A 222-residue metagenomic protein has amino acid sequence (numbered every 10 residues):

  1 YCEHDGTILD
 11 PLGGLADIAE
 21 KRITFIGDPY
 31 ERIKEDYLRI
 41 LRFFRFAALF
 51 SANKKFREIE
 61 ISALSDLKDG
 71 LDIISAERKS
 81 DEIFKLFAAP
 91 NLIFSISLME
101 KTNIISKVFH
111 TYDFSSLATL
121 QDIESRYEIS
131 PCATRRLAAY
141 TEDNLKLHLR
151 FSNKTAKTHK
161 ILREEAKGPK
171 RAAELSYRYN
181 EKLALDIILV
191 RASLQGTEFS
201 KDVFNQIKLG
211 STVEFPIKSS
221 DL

Functional and structural regions predicted by a protein language model:
Y1-I59: Acidic, glycine- and histidine-enriched catalytic cores of nucleic acid- and nucleotide-handling enzymes, centered on
G6-F25, I188-L222: Charged substrate- and nucleic-acid-binding regions of tRNA-handling and nucleotidyl-transfer enzymes, centered on
I18, S65-D66, I161-A166: Flexible glycine-rich active-site/ligand-binding loops centered on an Asp-His dyad
R22-I26, A47-S51, K68, F87-P90 (+1 more regions): Short, well-ordered alpha-helical segments in soluble proteins
R39, R78, I129-P131, E214-I217: Alpha-helix N-cap/N′ positions at the starts of helices
F44-A47, S65, F84, L145-R150 (+1 more regions): Amphipathic alpha-helical segments within well-ordered protein domains
F56-K68: Conserved C-terminal helix/linker of AAA+ ATPases
D72-F199: Conserved, hydrophobic alpha-helical core segments of structured domains
